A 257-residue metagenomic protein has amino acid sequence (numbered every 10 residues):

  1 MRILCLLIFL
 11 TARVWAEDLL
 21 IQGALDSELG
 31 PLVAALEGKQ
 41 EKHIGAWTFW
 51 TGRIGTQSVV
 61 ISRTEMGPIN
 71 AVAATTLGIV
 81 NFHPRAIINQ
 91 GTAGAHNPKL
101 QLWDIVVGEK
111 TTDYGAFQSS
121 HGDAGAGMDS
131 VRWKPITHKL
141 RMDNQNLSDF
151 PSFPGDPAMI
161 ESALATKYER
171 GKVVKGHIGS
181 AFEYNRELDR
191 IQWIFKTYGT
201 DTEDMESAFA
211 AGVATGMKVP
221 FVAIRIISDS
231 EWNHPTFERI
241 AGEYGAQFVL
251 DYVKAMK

Functional and structural regions predicted by a protein language model:
I3-A12: Sec-dependent N-terminal signal peptides
E17-I79: N-terminal short beta-loop-beta anion/metal-coordinating cradle
Q22-L25, P68-A71, S152-D156, E203-D204 (+2 more regions): Solvent-exposed, acidic/flexible segments
H83-I88: Proline-aspartate-enriched helix->loop->beta-strand connector
N97-Y198: Mid-sequence, gly/pro-rich, charge-dense loop/helix-turn segments that line enzyme active sites
A181-A223, S228-W232: A C-terminal functional module that forms or caps the active site or interfaces directly with catalytic machinery
S230-K257: His/Asp/Glu-rich mid-to-C-terminal helical/loop segments that flank catalytic regions of hydrolases
